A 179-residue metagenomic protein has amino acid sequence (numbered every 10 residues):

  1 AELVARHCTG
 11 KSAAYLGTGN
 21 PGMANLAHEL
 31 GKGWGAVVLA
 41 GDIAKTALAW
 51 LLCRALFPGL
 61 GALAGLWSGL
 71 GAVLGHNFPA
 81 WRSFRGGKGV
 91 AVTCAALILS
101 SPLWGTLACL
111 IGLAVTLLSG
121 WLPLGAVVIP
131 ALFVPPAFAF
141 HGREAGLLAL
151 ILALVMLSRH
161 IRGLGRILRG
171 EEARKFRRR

Functional and structural regions predicted by a protein language model:
A1-R6, V73-R85, G112-S119, H160-R166: C-terminal ends of transmembrane helices
E2, W50-L51, W81, L117 (+3 more regions): Membrane-embedded alpha-helical segments of multi-pass transporters/permeases
L3-G35, G86, I161-R179: Cytosolic, membrane-interface loops and tails of multi-pass inner-membrane proteins
S12-M23, W81-C94, W121-I129: Short, non-helical or kinked segments that cap or interrupt transmembrane helices
A27-L30, C53-F57, G71, G75 (+2 more regions): Interfacial segments of multi-pass membrane proteins
H28-R54, S68: Multi-pass membrane catalytic core of lipid/isoprenoid biosynthesis enzymes
L48-K88: Helix-adjacent hinge/juxtasegments
T106-A108, L122-P130, F140-V155: Loop-to-transmembrane alpha-helix initiation sites
